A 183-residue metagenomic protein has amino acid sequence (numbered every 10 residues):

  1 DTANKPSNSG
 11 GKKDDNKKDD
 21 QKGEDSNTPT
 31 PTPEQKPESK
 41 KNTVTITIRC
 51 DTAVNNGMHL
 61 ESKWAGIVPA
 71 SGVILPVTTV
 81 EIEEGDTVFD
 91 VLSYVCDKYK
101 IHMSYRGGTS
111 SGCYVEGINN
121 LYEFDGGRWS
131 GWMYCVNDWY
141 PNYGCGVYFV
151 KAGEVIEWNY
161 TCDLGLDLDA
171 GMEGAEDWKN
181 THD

Functional and structural regions predicted by a protein language model:
D1-D183: Ubiquitin-like/PB1-type beta-grasp interaction modules and other compact soluble beta-rich domains
